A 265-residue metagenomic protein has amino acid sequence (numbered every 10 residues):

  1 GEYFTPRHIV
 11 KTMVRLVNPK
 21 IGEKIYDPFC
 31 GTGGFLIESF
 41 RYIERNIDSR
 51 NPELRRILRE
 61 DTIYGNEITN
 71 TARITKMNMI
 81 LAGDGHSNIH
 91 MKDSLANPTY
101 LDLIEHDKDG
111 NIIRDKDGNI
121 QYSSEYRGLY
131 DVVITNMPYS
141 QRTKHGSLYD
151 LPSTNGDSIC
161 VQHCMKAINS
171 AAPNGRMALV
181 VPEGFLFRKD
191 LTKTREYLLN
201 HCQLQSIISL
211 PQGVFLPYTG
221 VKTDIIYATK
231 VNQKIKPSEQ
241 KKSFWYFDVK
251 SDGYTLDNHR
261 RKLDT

Functional and structural regions predicted by a protein language model:
Y3-N119, S124-G128, V132, S140-R142 (+5 more regions): Conserved S-adenosyl-L-methionine
L103-T265: A conserved structural/catalytic subdomain of Rossmann-like adenosyl-cofactor enzymes
